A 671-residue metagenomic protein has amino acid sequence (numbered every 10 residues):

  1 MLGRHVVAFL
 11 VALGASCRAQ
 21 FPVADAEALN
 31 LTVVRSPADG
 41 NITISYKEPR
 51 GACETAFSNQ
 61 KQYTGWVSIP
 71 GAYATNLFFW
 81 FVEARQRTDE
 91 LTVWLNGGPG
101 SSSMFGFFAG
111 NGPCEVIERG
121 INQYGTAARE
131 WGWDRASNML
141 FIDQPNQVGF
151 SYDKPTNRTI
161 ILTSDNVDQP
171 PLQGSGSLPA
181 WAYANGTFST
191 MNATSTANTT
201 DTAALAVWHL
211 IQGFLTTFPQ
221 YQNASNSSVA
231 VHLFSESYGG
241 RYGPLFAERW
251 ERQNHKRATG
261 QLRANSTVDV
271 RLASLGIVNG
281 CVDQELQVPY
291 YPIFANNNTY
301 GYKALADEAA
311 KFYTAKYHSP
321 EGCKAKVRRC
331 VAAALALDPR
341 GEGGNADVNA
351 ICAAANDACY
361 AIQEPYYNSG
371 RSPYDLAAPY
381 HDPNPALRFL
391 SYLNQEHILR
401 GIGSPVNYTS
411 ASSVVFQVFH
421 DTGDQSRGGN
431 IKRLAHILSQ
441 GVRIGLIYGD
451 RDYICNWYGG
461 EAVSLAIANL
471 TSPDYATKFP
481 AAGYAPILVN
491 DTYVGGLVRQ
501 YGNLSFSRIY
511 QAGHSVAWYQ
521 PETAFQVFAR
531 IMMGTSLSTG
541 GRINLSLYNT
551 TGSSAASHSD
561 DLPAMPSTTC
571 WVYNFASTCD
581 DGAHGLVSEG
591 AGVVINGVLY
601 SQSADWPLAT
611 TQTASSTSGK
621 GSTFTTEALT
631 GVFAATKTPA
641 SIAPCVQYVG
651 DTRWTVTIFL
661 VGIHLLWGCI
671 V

Functional and structural regions predicted by a protein language model:
G3-A19, L275, T657-L665: Cleavable N-terminal signal peptides of Sec/SRP-targeted secreted and luminal proteins
Q20-N41, E48, L95, P99-C114 (+13 more regions): Accessory cap/linker subdomain of secreted extracellular hydrolases
R50-F81: N-terminal cap/lid segment of alpha/beta-hydrolase-fold proteins
A72-L77, A84-L91, R135, S227: Proline/glycine-enriched tight loop/beta-turn segments at coil->beta junctions that connect or precede beta-strands
D143, S235, G239, G243: Gly/Ala-rich beta-loop-alpha elbow adjacent to hydrolase catalytic centers
Q222-Y238: Alpha/beta-hydrolase fold nucleophile elbow
V406, S410, S464-S505, S546-Y548: Catalytic lobes of large eukaryotic enzymes
T638-V671: Cleavable C-terminal sorting propeptides in eukaryotic secreted/cell-surface proteins
